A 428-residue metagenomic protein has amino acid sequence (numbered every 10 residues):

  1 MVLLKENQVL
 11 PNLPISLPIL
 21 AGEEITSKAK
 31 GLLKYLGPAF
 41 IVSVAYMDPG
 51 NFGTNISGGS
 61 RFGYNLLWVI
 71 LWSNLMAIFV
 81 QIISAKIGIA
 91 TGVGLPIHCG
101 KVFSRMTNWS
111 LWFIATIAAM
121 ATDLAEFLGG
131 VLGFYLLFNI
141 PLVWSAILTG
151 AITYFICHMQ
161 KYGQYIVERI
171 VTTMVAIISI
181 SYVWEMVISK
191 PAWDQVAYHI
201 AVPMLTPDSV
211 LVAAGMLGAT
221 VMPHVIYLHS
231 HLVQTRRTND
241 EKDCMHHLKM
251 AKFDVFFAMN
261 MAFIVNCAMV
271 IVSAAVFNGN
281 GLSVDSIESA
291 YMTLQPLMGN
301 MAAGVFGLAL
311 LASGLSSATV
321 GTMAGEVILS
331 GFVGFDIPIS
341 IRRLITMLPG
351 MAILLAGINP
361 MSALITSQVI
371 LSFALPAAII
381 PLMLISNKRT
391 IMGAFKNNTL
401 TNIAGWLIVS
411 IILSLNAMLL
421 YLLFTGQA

Functional and structural regions predicted by a protein language model:
P14-L20, T54-G59, I82-T107, Y162-Y165 (+3 more regions): Flexible loop linkers connecting adjacent transmembrane helices in multi-pass alpha-helical membrane transporters
V42, V69-V102, L111-I117: Juxtamembrane transmembrane-helix boundary signature
I56-S57, R61, C99, G129-V143 (+6 more regions): Transmembrane helix-loop boundary segments of multi-pass membrane transporters
M76-S84, M106-E126, V131-Q160, G218-A219 (+1 more regions): Helix-loop-helix module between adjacent transmembrane segments
I78-A90, V233-K242, N260-S289: Extracellular/periplasmic helix-exit of transmembrane alpha-helices
W112-T116, L137-M159, I177-Y182, D336-A352 (+1 more regions): Transmembrane alpha-helical segments of multi-pass small-molecule transport proteins
L148-T149, M159-I188, M204, I370-L371 (+3 more regions): Membrane-interface loop-to-helix entry segments
T153, V175-A201, V210-V233, L382-T390 (+1 more regions): Hydrophobic alpha-helical segments and their helix-loop junctions in multi-pass secondary transporters
